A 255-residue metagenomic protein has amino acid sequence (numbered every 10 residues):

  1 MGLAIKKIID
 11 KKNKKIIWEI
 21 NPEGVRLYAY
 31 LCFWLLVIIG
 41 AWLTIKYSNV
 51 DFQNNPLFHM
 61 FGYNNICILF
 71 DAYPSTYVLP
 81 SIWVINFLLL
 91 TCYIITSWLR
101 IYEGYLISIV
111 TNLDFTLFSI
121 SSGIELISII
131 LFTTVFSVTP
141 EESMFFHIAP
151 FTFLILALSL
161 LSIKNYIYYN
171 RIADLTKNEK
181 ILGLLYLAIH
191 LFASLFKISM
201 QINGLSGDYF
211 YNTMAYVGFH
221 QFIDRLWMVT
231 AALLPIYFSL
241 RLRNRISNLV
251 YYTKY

Functional and structural regions predicted by a protein language model:
M1-E19: Short, Lys/Arg-rich, polar N-terminal cytosolic tail immediately upstream of the first transmembrane signal-anchor
G2-I5, L79-C92, L156-I167, L226-R241: Hydrophobic cores of alpha-helical transmembrane segments in multi-pass inner/ER membrane proteins, independent
I16-L35, T176-L187: Alpha-helical transmembrane segments and their helix-start/interface "positive-inside/aromatic belt" motifs in integral
V25-W98, N112-S121, E125, I129-F151 (+1 more regions): Early transmembrane hairpin module of multi-pass membrane proteins
I38-A41, I129-T139, L161-I163, L191-Q201 (+1 more regions): Hydrophobic alpha-helical transmembrane segments and adjacent interfacial helices in integral membrane proteins
Y102-L117, S143, N170-K180: Membrane-interface helix-boundary motifs at transmembrane edges
N112-I129, L154, L158, E179-F192: Transmembrane alpha-helical segments of multi-pass membrane proteins
N165-Y255: Terminal transmembrane helical module of multi-pass membrane proteins
